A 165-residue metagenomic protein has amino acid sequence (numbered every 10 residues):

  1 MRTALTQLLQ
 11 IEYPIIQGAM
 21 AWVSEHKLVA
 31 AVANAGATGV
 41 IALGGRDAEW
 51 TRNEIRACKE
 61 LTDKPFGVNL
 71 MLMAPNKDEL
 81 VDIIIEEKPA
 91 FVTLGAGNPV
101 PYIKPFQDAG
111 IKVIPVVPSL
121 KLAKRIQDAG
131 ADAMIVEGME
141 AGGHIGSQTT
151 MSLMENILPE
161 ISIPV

Functional and structural regions predicted by a protein language model:
M1-P164: Active-site entrance/lid segments in N-terminal catalytic domains of soluble metabolic enzymes
